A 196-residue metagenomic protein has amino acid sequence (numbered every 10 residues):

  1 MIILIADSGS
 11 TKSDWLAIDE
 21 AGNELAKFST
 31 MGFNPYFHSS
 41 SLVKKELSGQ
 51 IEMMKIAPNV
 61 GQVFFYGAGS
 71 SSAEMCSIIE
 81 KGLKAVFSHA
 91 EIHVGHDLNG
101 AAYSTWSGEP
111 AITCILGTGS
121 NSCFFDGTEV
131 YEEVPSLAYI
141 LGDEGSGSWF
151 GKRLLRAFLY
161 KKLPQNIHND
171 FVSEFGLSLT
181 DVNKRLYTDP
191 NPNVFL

Functional and structural regions predicted by a protein language model:
I2-K45, N59, V130-Y131, S136: Short glycine-rich, Thr/Ser-proximal phosphate-binding strand/loop in the N-terminal lobe of ATP-dependent enzymes
I3-D7, Q62-F64, H93, A111-I115: Short glycine-aspartate micro-motif
S13-I18, Y103, C114, S120-F125: Short beta-strand scaffold segments in enzyme catalytic cores
E52-H93, T105-W106, Y187: Short beta-strand-loop/turn "lid" adjacent to the catalytic site in phosphate-handling enzymes
S77, S120-V134: Acidic-glycine-rich active-site phosphate/pyrophosphate-binding loop
A90-C114: Conserved phosphate-binding catalytic cores of ATP/NTP-utilizing and phosphoryl-transfer enzymes
V130-L177: Glycine-rich phosphate-binding loop plus the immediately following alpha-helix
P164-L196: A mobile "lid/hinge" subdomain adjacent to the ATP/sugar-phosphate binding pocket shared across diverse ATP-dependent
